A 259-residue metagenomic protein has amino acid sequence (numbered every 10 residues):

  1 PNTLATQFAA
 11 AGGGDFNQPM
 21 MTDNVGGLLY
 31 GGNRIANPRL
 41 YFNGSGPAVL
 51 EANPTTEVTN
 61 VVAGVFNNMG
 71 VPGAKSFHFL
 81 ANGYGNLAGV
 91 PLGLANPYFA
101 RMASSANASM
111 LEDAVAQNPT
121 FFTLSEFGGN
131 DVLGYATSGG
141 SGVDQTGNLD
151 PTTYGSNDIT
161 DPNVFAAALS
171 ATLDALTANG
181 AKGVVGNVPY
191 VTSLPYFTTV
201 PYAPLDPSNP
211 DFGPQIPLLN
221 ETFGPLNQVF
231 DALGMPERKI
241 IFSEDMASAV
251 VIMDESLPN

Functional and structural regions predicted by a protein language model:
N2-A167, A171: Conserved SGNH/GDSL esterase-like catalytic core that processes O-acyl groups on lipids and polysaccharides
F66, V185-V188: Generic secondary-structure boundary/loop-capping signal
E126-F127, N187-Y190: Short, well-ordered beta-to-alpha junction loops that form the rim of enzyme active sites and present histidine/acidic
A178-K182: A short helix->loop->beta-strand "cap" motif at the edges of active sites that frequently abuts
V191-N259: Acidic, Ser/Thr/Gly/Pro-rich low-complexity segments that form flexible
